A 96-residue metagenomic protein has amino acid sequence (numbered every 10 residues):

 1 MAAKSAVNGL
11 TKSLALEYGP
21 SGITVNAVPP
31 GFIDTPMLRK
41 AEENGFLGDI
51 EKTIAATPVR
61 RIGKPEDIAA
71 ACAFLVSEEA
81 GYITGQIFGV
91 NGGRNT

Functional and structural regions predicted by a protein language model:
A3, T11: Active-site helix of classical SDR
K4, A69: Conserved catalytic core of two-component sensor histidine kinases
L16-P20, G81: Alpha-helical segment proximal to the catalytic Tyr-Lys
P20-I23, Q86: Active-site loop of short-chain dehydrogenase/reductase
T24-P30, D34, V76, G89-N91: Conserved SDR Rossmann-fold cofactor-binding beta-strand/turn motif
F32-A56: A glycine/serine/threonine-rich, flexible loop-to-helix segment that serves as the NAD(P) cofactor-binding "lid"
T57-I68, E79: A conserved structural motif in NAD(P)-dependent oxidoreductases
A73, T84-T96: Short C-terminal tail/terminal secondary-structure segment of NAD(P)H-dependent dehydrogenase/reductase domains
